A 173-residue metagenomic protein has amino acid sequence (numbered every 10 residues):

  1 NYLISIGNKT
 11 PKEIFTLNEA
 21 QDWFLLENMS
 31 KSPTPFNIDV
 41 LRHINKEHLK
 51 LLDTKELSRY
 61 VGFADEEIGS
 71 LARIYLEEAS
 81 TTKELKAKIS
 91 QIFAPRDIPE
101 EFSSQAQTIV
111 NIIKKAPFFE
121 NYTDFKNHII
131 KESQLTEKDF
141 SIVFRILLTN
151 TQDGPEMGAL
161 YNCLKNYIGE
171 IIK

Functional and structural regions predicted by a protein language model:
N1-R96, T149-K173: Catalytic adenosine-cofactor/nucleotide-binding cores of aminoacyl-tRNA synthetases and other
P95-E120, D124-F125: Long, amphipathic alpha-helical coiled-coil segments characteristic of histidine-phosphotransfer scaffolds
P117-K173: Charged substrate- and nucleic-acid-binding regions of tRNA-handling and nucleotidyl-transfer enzymes, centered on
